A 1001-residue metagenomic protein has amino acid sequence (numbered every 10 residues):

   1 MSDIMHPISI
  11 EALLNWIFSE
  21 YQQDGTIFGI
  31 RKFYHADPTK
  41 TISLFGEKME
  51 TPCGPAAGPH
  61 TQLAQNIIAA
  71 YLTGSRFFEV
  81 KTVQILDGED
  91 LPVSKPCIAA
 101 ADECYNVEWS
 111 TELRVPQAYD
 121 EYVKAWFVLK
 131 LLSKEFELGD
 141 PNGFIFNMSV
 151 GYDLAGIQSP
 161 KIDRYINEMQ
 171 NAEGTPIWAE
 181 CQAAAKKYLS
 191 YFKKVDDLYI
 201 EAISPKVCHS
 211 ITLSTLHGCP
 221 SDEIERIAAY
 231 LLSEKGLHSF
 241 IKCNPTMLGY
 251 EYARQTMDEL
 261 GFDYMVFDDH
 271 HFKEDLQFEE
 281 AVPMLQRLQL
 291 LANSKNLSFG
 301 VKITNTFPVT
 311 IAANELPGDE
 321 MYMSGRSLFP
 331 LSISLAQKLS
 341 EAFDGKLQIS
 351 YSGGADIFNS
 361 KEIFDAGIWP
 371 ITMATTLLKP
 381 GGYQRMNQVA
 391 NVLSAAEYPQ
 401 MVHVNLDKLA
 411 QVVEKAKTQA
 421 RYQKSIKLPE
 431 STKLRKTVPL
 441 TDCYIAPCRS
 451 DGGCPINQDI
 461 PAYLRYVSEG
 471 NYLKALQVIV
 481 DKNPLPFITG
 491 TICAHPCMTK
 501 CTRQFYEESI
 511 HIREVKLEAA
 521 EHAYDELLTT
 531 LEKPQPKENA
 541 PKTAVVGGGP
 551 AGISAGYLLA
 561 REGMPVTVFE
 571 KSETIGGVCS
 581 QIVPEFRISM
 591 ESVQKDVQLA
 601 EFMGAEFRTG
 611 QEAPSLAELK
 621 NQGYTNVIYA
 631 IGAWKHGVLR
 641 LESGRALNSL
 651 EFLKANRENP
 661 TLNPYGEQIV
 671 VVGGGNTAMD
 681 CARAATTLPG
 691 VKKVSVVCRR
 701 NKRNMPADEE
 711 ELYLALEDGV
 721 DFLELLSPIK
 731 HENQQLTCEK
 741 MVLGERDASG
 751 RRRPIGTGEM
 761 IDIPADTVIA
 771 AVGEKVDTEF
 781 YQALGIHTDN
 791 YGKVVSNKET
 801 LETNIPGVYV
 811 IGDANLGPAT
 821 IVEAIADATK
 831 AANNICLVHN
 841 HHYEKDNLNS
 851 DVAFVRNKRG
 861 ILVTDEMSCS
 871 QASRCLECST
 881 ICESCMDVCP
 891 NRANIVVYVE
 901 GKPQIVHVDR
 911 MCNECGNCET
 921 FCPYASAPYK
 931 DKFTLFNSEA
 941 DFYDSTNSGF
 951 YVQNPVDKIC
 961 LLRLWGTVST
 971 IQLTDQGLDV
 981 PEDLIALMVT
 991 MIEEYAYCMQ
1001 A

Functional and structural regions predicted by a protein language model:
Q23-P38, T246-G345, P380-Y398, S643-G644: Glycine/Thr-rich beta-alpha phosphate-binding loop at enzyme active sites
R76-D87, C243-P245, E362-V392: Glycine-rich phosphate-binding active-site loops on the catalytic face of alpha/beta enzymes
G88-V107, L377-H403: C-terminal helical cap(s) of enzyme catalytic domains, especially alpha/beta-barrels
P447-E469, G490-A520, T567, T574 (+5 more regions): Iron-sulfur cluster-binding cysteine motifs and their immediate structural context in ferredoxin-like electron-transfer
Q458-A462, V467-S468, F505, S509-R513 (+6 more regions): Beta1-alpha1 glycine-rich phosphate/pyrophosphate-binding loop at the start of Rossmann-like nucleotide-binding domains
A520-P536, K595-S615, K635-P689, D789-E799 (+1 more regions): Glycine-rich dinucleotide-binding loop and its adjacent helix/turn
G644-E667, R746-P818: FAD-site-proximal beta/loop scaffold in flavoenzymes
C681, I811-H839: A conserved FAD-binding loop/helix module that cradles the flavin
